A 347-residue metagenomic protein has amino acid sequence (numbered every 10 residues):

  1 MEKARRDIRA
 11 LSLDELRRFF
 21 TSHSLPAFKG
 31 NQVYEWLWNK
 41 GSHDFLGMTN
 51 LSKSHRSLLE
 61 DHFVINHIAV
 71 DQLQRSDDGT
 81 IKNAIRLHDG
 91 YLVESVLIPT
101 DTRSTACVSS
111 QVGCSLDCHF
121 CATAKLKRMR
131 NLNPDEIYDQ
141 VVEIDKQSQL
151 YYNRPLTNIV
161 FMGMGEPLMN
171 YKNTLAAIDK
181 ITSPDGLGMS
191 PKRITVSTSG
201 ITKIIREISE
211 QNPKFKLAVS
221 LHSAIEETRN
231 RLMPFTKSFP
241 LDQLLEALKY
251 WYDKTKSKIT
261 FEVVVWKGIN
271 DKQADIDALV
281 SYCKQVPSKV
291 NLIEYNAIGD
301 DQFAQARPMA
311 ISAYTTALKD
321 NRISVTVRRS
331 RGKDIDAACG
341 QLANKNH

Functional and structural regions predicted by a protein language model:
M1-L92, P99, K249-K258, V265-H347: Auxiliary Fe-S-binding modules of radical SAM enzymes
L13, S115, I201-K203, E226 (+1 more regions): Alpha-helix N-cap/helix-start and coil->helix boundary motif
S76, S109-S110, S197, S220: Short linear Ser/Thr-Pro motifs
I81, V93, S104-V108, L116 (+1 more regions): Generic beta-strand structural signal
L97-I98, N173: Residue-level structural signal for beta-strand termini and adjacent loop
P99-V142: Canonical Radical SAM [4Fe-4S] cluster-binding loop centered on the CxxxCxxC motif and its immediate flanking residues
D145-N321: Conserved AdoMet/S-adenosylmethionine-binding subsite of the radical SAM
